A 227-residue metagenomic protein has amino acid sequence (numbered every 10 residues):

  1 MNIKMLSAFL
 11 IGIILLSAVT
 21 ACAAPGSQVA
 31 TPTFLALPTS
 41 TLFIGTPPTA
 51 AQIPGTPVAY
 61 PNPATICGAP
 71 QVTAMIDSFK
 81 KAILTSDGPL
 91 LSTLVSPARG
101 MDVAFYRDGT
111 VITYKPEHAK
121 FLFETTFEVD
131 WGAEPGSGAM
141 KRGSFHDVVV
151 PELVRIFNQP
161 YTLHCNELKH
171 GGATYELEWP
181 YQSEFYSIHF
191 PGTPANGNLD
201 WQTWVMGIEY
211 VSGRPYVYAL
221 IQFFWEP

Functional and structural regions predicted by a protein language model:
M1-F9: Bacterial N-terminal signal peptides that target proteins for export
A8, G12-L16: Hydrophobic alpha-helical membrane-embedded or membrane-associated segments
L15-A69: Ser/Thr-rich, Proline-interspersed low-complexity disordered segments
P48-D77, S92-P227: C-terminal-biased regions
S78-L91: Short helix-adjacent coil turns
